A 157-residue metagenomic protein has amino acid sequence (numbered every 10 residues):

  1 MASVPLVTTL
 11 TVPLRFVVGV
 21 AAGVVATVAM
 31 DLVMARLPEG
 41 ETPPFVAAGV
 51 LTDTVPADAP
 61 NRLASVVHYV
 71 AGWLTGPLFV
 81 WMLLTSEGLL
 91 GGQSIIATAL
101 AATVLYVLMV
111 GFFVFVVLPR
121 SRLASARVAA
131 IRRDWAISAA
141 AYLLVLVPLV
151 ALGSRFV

Functional and structural regions predicted by a protein language model:
M1-V157: Juxtamembrane/disordered regions of integral membrane proteins
